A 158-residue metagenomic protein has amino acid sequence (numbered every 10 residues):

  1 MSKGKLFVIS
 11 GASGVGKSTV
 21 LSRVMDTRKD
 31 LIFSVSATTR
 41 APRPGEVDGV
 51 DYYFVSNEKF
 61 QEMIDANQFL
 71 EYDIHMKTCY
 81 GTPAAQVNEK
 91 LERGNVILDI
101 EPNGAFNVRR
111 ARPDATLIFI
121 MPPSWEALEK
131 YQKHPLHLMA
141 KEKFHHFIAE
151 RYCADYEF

Functional and structural regions predicted by a protein language model:
S2-F7, G94: Pre-Walker A (Motif I) flank of P-loop NTPase domains
S10-A12: P-loop (Walker A) phosphate-binding loop of NTP-binding proteins
V15: ATP-binding Walker
S18: Walker A/P-loop
M25-S34: Post-Walker A helix-loop "phosphate-sensing" segment adjacent to the P-loop in P-loop NTPases
T38-V96, P102-F106: ATP-dependent small-molecule kinase phosphotransfer cores that center on conserved nucleotide phosphate-binding segments
I97-E101, A111-A127: Conserved phosphate-donor/acceptor-positioning beta-strand/loop module used by diverse small-molecule
L128-A154: An amphipathic, aromatic/His-enriched active-site/gating alpha helix that lines ligand/cofactor pockets
